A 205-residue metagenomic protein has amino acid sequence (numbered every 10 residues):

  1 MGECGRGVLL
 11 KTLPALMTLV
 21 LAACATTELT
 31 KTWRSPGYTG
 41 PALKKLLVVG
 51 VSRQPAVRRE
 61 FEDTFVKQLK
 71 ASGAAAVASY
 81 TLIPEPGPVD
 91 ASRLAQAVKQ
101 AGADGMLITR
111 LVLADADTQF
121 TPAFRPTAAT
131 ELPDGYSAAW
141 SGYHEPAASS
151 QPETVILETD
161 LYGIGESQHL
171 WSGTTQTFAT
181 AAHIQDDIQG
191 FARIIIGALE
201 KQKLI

Functional and structural regions predicted by a protein language model:
M1-C24: Sec-dependent bacterial lipoprotein signal peptides
P14, P36-Y38, Q96-A97: Short, flexible, glycine/charge-rich loop motifs used to bind or transfer phosphoryl groups or to couple energy/partner
C24-K44, R53, W140-I205: C-terminal/domain-edge helix-coil "capping" segments
K31-S35, E60-A71, A128-E131, Q202-I205: Short low-complexity stretches enriched in small and charged residues
K45-T121: N-terminal segment of the mature soluble domain
V89-L161: Surface-exposed short loop/turn segments
